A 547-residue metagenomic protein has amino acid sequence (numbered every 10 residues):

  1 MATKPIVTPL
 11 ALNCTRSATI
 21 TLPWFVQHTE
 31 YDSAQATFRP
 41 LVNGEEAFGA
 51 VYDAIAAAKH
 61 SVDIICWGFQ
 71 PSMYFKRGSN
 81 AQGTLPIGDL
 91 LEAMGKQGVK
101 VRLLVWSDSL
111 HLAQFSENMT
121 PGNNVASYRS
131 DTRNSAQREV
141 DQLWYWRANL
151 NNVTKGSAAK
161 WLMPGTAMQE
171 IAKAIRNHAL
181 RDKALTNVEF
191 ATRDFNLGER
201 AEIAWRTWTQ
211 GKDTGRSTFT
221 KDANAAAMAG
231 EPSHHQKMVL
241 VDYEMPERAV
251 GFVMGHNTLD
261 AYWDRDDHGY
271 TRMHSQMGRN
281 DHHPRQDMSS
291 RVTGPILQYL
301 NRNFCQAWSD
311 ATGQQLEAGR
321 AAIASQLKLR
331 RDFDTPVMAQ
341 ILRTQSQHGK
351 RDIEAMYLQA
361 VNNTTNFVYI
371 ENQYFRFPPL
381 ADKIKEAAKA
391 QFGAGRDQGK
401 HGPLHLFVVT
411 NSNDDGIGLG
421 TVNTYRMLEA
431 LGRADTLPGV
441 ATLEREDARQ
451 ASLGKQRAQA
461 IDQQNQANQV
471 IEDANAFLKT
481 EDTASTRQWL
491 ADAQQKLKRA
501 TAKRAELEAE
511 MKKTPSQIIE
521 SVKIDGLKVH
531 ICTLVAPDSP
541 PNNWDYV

Functional and structural regions predicted by a protein language model:
A2-V547: Charged, low-complexity intrinsically disordered terminal segments
